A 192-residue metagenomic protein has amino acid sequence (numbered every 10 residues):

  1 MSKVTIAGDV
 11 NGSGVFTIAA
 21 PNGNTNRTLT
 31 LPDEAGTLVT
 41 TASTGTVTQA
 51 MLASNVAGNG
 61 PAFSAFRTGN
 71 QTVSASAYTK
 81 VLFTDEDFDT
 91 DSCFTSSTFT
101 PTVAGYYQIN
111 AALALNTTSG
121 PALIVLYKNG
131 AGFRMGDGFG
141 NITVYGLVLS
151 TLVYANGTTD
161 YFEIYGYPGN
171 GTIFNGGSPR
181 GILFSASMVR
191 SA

Functional and structural regions predicted by a protein language model:
M1-G60, T102-V103, T118-S119, N129-A131 (+5 more regions): Extracellular repetitive beta-rich solenoid segments
T28, T98, L152: Short, surface-exposed charged micro-motifs
M51-G120, G136-D137, I142-T143, G171-A192: Terminal (often C-terminal
F94, A155-G157: Generic beta-strand structural signal
Q108, R134, Y161-E163: General beta-strand recognition
L147-Y154: Exposed aromatic-hydrophobic patches
